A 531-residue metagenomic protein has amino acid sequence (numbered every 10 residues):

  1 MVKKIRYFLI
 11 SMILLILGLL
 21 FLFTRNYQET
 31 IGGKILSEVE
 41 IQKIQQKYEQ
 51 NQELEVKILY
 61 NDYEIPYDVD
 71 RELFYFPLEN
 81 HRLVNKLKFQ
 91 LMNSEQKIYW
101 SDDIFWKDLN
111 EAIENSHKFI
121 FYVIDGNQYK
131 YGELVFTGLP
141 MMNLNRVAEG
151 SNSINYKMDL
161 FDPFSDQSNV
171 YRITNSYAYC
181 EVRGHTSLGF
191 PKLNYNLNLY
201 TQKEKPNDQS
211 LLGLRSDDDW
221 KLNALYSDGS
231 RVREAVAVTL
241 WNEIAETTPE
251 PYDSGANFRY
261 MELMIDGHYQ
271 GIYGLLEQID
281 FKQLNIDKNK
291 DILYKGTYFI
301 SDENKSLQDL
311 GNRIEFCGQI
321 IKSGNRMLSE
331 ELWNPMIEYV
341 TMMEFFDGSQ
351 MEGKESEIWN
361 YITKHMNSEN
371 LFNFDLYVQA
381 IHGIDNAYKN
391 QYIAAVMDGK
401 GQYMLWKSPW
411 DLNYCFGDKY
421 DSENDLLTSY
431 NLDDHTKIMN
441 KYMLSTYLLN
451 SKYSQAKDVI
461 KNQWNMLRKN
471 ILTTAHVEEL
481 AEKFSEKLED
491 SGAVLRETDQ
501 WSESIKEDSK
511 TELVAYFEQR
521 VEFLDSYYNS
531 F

Functional and structural regions predicted by a protein language model:
M1-L14: N-terminal Sec-pathway targeting helices
R6, G18-E95, D102-M366, E507-F531: Phosphate-handling architecture centered on phosphoinositide signaling
S101-D102, D385: Intrinsic-disorder/low-complexity regions
F190, N325-Y388, A394-V396, G401-P409 (+1 more regions): Middle-to-C-terminal accessory/interaction subdomains
A256-E262, A387-A394: A short glycine-rich, hydrophobically flanked beta-strand micro-motif that places a catalytic Asp/Glu for divalent metal
